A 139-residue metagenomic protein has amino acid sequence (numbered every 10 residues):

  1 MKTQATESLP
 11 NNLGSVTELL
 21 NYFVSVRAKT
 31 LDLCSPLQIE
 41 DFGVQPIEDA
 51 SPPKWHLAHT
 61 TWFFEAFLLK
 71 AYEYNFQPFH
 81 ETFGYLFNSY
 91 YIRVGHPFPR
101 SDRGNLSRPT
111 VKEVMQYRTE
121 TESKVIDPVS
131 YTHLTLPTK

Functional and structural regions predicted by a protein language model:
M1-E18, F67-K124: Short, helix-capping/interhelical loops that line the mouth of catalytic, cofactor-, or ligand-binding pockets
K2-F42: N-terminal regions that are enriched for targeting/export leaders and immediately downstream pro/stem segments
P10-Y22, F42-W62, N105-V114, L134: Alpha-helical scaffold segments that form or flank carboxylate-/histidine-based iron centers
L19-Y22, V26-L33, H59-F63, T110-P128: Alpha-helical packing segments of well-folded alpha/beta enzyme cores
K29-F42, I47-D49, T61-E65, L69-F87 (+1 more regions): Hydrophobic, helix-prone linear segments
Q38, V129-S130: A structural signal for long alpha-helical coiled-coils and helix-turn connectors that form the cytosolic signaling
T132-T138: Conserved small/polar residues in nucleotide/adenosyl-binding loops
